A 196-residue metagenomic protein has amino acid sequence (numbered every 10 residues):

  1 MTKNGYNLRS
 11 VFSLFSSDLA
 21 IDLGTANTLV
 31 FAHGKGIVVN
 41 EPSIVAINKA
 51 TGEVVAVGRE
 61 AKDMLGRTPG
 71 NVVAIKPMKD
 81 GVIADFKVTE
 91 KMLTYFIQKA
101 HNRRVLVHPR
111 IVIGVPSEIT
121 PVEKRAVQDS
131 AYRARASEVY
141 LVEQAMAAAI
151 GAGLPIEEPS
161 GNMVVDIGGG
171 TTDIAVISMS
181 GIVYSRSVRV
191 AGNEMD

Functional and structural regions predicted by a protein language model:
M1-I167, A175-D196: Nucleotide/phosphate-binding catalytic cleft detector across ATP-hydrolyzing and phosphate-transferring enzymes
T172: Metal-dependent DNA phosphodiester-chemistry modules and their immediately adjacent helices/loops in DNA-processing
